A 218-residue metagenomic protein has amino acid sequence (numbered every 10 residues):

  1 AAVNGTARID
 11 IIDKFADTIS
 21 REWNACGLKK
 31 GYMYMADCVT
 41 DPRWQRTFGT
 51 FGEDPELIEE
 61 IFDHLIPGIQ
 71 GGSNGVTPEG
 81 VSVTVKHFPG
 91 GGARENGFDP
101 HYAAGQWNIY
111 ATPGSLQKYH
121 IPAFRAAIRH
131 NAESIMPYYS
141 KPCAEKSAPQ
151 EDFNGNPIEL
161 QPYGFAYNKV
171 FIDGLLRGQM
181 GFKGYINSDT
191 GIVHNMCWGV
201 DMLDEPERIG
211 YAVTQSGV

Functional and structural regions predicted by a protein language model:
A1-V218: Glycoside hydrolase catalytic-domain context in secreted enzymes
